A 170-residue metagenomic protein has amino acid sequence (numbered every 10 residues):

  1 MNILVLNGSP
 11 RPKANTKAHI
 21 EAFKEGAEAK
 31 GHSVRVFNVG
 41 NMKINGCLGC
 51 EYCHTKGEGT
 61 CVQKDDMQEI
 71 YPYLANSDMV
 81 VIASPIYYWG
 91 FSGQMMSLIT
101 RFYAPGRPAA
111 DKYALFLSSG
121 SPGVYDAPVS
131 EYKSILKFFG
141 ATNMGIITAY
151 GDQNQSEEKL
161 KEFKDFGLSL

Functional and structural regions predicted by a protein language model:
M1-I82, W89-T100, A104, N154-L170: N-terminal beta1-alpha1-beta2 submodule of the flavodoxin-like/Rossmannoid cofactor-binding fold
K43, G120, Y150-D152: Glycine-rich beta-alpha junction loops
I82-A83, L115: Redox-cofactor binding/interface segments in oxidoreductases and associated redox assembly factors
I86-Y88, G120-S121: Short glycine-rich anion-binding loops that position phosphate/pyrophosphate groups of nucleotides and phosphorylated
P108-I147: Short, glycine-/small-residue-rich phosphate/pyrophosphate-handling segment
E131, I135-L170: Hydrophobic secondary-structure block in the mid-to-C-terminal portion of proteins
